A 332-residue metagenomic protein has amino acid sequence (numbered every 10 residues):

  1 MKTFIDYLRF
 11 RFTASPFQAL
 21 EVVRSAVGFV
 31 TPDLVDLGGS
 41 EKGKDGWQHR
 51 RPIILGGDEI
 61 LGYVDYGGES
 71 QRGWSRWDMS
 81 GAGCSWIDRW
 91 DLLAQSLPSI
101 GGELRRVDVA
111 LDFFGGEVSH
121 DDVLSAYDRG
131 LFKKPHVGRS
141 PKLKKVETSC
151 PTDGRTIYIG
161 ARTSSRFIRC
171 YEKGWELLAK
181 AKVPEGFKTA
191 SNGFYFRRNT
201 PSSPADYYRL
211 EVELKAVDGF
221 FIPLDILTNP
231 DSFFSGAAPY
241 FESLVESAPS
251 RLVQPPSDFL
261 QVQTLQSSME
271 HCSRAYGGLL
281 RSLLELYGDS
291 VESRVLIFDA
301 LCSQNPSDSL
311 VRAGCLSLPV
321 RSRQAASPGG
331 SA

Functional and structural regions predicted by a protein language model:
M1-T264, S268-A332: Structured, helix-rich domain cores that form ligand/interaction pockets
